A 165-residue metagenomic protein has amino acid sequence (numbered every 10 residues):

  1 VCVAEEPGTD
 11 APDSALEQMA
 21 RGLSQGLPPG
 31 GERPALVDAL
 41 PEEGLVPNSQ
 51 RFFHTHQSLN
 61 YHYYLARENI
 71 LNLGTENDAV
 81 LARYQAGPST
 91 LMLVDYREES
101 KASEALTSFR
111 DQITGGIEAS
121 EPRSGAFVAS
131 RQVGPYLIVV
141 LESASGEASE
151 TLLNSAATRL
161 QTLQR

Functional and structural regions predicted by a protein language model:
V1-R165: Soluble, non-membrane globular domain cores that form compact, hydrophobic packing and curved binding surfaces
